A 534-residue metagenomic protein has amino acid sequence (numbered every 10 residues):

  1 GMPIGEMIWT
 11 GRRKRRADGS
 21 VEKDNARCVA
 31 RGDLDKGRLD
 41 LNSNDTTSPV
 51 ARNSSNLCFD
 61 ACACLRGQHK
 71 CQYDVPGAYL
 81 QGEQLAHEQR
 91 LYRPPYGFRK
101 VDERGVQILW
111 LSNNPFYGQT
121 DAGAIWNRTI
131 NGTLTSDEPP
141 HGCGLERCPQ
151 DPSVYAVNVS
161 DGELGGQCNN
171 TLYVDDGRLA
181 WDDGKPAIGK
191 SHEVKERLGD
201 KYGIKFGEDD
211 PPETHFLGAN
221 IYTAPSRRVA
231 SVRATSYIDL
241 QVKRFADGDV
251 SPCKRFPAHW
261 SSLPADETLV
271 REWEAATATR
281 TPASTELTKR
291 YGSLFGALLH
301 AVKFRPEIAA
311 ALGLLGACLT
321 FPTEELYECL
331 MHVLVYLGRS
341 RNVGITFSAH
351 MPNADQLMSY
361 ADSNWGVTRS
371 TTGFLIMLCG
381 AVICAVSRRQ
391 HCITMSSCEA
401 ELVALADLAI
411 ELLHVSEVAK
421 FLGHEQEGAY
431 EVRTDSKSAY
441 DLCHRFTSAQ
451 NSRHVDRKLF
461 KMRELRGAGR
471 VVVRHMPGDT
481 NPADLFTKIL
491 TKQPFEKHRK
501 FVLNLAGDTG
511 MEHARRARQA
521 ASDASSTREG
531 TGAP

Functional and structural regions predicted by a protein language model:
G1-P534: Long, low-complexity, charge-biased intrinsically disordered regions
